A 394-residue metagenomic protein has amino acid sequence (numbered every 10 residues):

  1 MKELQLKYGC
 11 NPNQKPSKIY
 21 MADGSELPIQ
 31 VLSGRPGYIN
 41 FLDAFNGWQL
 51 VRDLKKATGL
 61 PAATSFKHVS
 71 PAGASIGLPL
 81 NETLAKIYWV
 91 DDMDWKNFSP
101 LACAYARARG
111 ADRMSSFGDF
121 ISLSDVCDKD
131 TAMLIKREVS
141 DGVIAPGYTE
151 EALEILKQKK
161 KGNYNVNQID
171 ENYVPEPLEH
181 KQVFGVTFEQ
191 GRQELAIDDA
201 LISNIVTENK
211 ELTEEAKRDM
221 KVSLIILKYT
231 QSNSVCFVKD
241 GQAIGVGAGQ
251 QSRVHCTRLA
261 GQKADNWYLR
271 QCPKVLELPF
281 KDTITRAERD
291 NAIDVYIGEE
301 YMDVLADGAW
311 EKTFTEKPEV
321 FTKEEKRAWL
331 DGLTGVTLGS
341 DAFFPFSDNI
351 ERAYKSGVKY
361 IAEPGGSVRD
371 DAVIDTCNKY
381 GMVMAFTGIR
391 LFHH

Functional and structural regions predicted by a protein language model:
M1-L201, A216-S234: Active-site loops and adjacent core secondary-structure elements that bind or stabilize anionic groups
D23-R35, A111-F117, Q193-K210, E288-A309 (+2 more regions): Gly-rich Lys/Arg/Thr-decorated short loops/hinges at beta-loop-alpha junctions or inter-strand turns that position
D53, Y229, N266-R270, K355 (+1 more regions): Conserved helix-loop functional segments at active or binding sites
A57-S65, N167-I169, S232-K239, L269-F280 (+1 more regions): Flexible, glycine/charged-enriched surface loops at secondary-structure junctions
S70, C127, K239-Q242, Q250 (+2 more regions): Active-site-proximal loop/turn and secondary-structure-junction residues that shape catalytic pockets, frequently
A72-R113, I244-F346: Glycine- and Gly-Pro-enriched alpha-helical subdomains that act as flexible, kink-prone "lid/hinge" or packing modules
D119, L123-S124, R137-N167, N172-V174 (+5 more regions): C-terminal binding/interaction regions
V126, I205-E215, F344: Bateman/CBS regulatory modules and CBS-like beta-alpha motifs in cytosolic regions of diverse proteins
